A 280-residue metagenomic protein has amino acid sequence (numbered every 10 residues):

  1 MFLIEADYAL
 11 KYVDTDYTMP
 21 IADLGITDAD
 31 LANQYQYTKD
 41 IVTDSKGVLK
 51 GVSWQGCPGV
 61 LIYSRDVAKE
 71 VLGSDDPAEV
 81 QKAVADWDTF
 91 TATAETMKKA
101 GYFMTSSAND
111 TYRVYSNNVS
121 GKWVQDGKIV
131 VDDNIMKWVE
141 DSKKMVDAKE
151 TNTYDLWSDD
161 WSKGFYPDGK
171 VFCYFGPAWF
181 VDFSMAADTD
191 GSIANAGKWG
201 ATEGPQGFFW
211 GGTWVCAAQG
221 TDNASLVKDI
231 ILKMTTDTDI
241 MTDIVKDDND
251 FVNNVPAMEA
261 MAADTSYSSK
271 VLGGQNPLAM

Functional and structural regions predicted by a protein language model:
M1-I4, Y17-M19, P167-G176: Alpha-to-beta junction loops
I4, Y63, G176, D222 (+1 more regions): A conserved hydrophobic position in a structured secondary element of the catalytic/binding core that shapes
I4-V60, D88-T91, A194-E203, S269-K270: Hinge/lid segment of periplasmic solute-binding proteins
A6-K11, C57-V60, V67-A68, D110-R113 (+3 more regions): Solvent-exposed loop/turn segments at secondary-structure junctions within structured extracellular/periplasmic domains
A9-K11, K137-D229: Extracytoplasmic/periplasmic substrate-binding proteins
Y12-D16, N117, D243-K246: Short, solvent-exposed loop/turn and secondary-structure capping segments
G25-D30, D40-T111, W123-L156, Q219-S225: Helix-loop-helix "hinge/cap" segment bordering the ligand-binding cleft or interdomain interface
F183-I193, P205-M280: C-terminal lobe and pocket-closing loops of periplasmic/extracytoplasmic Venus-flytrap solute-binding proteins
